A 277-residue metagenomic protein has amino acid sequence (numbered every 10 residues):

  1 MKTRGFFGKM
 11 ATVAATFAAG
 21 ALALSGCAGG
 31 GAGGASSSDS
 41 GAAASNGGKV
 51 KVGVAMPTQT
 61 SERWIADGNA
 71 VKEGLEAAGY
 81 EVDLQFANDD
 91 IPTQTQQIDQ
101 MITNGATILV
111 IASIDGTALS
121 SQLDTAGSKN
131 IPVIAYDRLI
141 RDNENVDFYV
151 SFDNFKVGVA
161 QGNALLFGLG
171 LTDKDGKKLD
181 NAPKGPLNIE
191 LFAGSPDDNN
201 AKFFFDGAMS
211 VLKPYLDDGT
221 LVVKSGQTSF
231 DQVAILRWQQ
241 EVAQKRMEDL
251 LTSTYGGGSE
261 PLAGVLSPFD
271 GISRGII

Functional and structural regions predicted by a protein language model:
K2-T12, L22, C27-I277: A residue-level marker of the well-folded mature domains of exported/periplasmic proteins
F17-A21: Alpha-helical transmembrane segments
